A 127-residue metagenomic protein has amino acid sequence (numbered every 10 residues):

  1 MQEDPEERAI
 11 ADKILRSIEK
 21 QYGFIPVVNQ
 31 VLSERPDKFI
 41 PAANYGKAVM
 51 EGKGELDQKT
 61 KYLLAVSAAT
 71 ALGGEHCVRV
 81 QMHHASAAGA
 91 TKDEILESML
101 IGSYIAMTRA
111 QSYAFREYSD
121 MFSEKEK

Functional and structural regions predicted by a protein language model:
M1-K59, Y113-K127: Acidic, glycine/proline-rich low-complexity segments that act as flexible tails and inter-domain linkers
D37-F39, V80-K92: Iron-sulfur (Fe-S) cluster-binding segments and ferredoxin-like electron-carrier domains, especially [2Fe-2S]
K47, A65, M82-S86: Amphipathic alpha-helical segments within well-ordered protein domains
Q58-L63, D93-S98: Alpha-helical scaffolds flanking conserved acidic
L64-V80: Short, thiol/selenol-centered motifs that function as redox-active sites or metal-ligating centers
V66-A69, S98-Y104: Hydrophobic alpha-helical segments of small multi-pass membrane proteins
L100-E117: Short Fe-S-cluster ligation motifs
